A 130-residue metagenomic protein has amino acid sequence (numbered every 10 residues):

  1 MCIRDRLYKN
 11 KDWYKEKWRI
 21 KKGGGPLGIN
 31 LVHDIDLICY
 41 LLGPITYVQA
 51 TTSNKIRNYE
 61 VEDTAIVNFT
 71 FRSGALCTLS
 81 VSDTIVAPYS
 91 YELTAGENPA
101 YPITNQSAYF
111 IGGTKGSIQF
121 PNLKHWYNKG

Functional and structural regions predicted by a protein language model:
R4-Y59, V67-F69: Predominantly a Rossmann-like dinucleotide-binding segment in NAD(P)-dependent oxidoreductases
N58-E62, R72-G130: NAD(P)-dinucleotide binding in Rossmann-like oxidoreductases
